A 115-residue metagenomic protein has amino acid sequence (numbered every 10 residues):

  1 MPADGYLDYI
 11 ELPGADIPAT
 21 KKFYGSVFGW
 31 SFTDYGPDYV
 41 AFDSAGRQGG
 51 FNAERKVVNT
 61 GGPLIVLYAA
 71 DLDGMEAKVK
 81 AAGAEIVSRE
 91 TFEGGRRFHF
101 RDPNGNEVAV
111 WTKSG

Functional and structural regions predicted by a protein language model:
M1-A3, Y9-L12, K80, A84-G115: Vicinal oxygen chelate
M1-K21, Q48, G62-I65, S114-G115: N-terminal beta-strand motif that seeds the catalytic metal site of vicinal oxygen chelate
L7-G14, K56-K80, R96-R101: Vicinal oxygen chelate
Y9, Y24-S26, D38-A41, L64 (+2 more regions): Residue-level detection of beta-strand scaffold positions
T20-Y24, V79, G105: Conserved active-site tyrosine of GNAT-family acetyltransferases
F28-Y35, E85-E90: Short secondary-structure junctions
W30-G62, E107-K113: Conserved short beta-strand elements that form part of the metal-binding/catalytic scaffold of enzyme active sites
